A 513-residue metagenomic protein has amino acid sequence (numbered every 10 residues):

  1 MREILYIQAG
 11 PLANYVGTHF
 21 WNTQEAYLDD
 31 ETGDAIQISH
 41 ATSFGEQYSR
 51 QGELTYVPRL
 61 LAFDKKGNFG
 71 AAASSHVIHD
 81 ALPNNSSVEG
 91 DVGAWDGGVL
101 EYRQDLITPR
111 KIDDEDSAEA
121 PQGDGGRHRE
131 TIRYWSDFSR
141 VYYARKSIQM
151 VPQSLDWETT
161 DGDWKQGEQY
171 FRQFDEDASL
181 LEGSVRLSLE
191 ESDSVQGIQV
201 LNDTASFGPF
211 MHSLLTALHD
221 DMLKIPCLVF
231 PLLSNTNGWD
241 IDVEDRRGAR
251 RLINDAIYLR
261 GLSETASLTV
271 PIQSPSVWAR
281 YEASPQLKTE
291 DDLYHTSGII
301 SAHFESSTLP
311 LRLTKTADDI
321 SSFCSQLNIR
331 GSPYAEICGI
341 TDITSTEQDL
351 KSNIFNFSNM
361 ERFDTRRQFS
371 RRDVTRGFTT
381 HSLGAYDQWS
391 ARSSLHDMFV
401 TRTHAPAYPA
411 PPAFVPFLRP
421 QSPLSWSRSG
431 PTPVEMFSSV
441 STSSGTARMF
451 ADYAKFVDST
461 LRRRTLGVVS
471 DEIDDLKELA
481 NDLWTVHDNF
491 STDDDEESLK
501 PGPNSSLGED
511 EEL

Functional and structural regions predicted by a protein language model:
M1-D203, F207-L513: Terminal, contiguous helix-loop blocks that mediate binding/assembly
